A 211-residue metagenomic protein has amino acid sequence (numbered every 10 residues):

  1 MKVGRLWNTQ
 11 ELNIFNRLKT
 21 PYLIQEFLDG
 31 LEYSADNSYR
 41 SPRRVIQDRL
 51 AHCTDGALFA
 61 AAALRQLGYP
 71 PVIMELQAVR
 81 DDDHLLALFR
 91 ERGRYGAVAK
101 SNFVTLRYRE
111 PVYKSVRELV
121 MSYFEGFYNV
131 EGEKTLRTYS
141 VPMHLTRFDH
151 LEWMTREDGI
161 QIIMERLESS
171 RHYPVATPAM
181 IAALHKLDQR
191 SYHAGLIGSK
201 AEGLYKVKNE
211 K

Functional and structural regions predicted by a protein language model:
M1-K211: A structural boundary/capping signal
